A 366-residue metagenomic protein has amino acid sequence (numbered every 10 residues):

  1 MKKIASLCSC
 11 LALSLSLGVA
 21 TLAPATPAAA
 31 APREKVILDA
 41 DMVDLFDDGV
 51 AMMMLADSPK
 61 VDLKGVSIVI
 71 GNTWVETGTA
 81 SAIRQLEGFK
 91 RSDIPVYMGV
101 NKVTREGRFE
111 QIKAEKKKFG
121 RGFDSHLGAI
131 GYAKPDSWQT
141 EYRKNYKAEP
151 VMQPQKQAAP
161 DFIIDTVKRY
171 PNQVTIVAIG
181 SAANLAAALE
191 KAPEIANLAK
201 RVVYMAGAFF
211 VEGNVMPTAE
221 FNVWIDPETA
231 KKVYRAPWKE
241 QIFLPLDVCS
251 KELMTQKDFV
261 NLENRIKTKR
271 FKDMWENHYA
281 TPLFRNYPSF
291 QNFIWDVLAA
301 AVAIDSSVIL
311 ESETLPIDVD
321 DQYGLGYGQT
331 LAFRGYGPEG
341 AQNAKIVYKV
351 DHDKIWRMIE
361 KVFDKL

Functional and structural regions predicted by a protein language model:
M1-I4: Positively charged n-region of N-terminal signal peptides that target proteins for export
C8-T21: Bacterial N-terminal signal peptides
A20-A30: Signal peptide processing junction and immediate N-terminal pro/mature segment of secreted/exported proteins
A31-E34, V50-D62, W224-E228, E240-L366: Conformational coupling and interaction surfaces
A31-E87, R91, K134-K251: Active-site histidine-anchored catalytic micro-motif
I94-Q153: Surface-exposed loop and adjacent secondary-structure segments within mature catalytic domains
V96, V233, A300: A residue-level signal for conserved active-site and pocket-lining positions in enzyme catalytic cores
G107-F109, N214-V215, M254-Q256: Short, well-ordered secondary-structure micro-motifs
